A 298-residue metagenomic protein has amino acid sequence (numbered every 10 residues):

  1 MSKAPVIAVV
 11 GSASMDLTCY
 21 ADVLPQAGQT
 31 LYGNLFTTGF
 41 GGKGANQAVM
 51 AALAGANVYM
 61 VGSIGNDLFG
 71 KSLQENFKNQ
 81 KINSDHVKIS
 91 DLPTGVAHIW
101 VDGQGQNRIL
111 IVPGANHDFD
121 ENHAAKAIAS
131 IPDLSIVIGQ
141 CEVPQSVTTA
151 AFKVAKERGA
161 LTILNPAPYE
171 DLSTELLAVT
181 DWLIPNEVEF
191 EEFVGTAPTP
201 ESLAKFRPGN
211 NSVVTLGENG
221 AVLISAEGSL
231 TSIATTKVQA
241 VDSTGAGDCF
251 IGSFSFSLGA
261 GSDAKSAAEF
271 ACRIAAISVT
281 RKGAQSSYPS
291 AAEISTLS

Functional and structural regions predicted by a protein language model:
M1-S63, L68-S72, N79: Glycine-rich phosphate/adenosyl-contacting loop at the front of the ribokinase-like
S2-I7, D171, P200-S298: Conserved phosphate-binding/catalytic region of the ribokinase-like
Q29-T30, T38, L53-S135, S295-S298: Conserved N-terminal subdomain of the carbohydrate kinase-like
A52, K78, K153-E157, F206: Anion (oxyanion) recognition and catalysis
A124, F190-E191, A221, I294: A generic structural signal for short hydrophobic patches within well-formed alpha-helices
A129-S130, L176, K205-F206: Structural alpha-helical scaffold elements that stabilize or flank donor/cofactor-binding regions in carbohydrate
S135-S202, G220: Conserved beta-alpha-beta core of the PfkB/ribokinase-like small-molecule kinase fold
